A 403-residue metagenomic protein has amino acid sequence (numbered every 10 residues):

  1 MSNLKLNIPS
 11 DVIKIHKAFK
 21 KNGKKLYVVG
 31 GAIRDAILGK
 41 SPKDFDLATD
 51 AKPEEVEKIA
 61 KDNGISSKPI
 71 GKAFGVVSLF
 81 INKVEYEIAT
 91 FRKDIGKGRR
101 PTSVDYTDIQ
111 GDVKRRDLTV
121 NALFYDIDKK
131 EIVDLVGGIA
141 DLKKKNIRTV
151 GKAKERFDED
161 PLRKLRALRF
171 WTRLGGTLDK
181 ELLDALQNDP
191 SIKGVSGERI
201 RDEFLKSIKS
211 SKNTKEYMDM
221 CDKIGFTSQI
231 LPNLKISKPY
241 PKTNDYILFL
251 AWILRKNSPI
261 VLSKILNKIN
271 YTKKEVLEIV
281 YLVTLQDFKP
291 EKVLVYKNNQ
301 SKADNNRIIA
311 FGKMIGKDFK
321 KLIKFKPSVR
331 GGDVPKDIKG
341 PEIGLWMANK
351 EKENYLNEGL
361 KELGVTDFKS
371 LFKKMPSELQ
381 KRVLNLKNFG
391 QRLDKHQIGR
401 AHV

Functional and structural regions predicted by a protein language model:
M1-K361, D367-S370: Catalytic cores of the polymerase beta-like nucleotidyltransferase superfamily and closely associated nucleotide
G340, E358-R400: Active-site-proximal helix-loop-helix substrate-binding element of RNase H-like nuclease domains
